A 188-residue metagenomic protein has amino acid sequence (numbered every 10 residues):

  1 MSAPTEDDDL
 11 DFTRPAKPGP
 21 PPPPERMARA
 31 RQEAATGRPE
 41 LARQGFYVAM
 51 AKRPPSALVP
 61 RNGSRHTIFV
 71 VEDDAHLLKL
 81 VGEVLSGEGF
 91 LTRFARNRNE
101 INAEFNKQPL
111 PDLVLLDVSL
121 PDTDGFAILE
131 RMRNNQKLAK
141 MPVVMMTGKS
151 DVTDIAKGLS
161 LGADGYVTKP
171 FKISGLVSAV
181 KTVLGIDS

Functional and structural regions predicted by a protein language model:
M1-F69, S174-S188: Non-catalytic signal-transmission and effector/linker regions of two-component phosphorelay proteins
E72: Conserved acidic carboxylate
L78, P121, A139, D151: The feature encodes the CheY-like receiver
K79-G87: Charged docking surfaces used in two-component/phosphorelay signaling
F94-L113: Acidic, metal-coordinating helix/loop segments flanking the phosphotransfer/catalytic sites of two-component signaling
